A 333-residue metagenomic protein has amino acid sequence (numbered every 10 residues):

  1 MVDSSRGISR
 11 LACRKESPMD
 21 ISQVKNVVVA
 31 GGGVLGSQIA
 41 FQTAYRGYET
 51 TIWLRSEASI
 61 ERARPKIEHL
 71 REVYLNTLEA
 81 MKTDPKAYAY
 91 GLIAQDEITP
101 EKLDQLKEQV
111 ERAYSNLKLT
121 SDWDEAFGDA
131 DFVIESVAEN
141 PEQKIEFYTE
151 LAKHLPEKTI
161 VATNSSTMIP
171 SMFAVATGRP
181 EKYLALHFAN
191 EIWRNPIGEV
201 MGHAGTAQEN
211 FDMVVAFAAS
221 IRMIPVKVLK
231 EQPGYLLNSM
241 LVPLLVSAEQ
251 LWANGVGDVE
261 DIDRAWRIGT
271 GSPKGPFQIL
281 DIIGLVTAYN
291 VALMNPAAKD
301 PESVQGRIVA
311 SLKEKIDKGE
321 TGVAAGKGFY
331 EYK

Functional and structural regions predicted by a protein language model:
R6-K25, R46-Y48, Q208-D212, A219-L229 (+2 more regions): NAD(P)-dependent Rossmann-like dehydrogenase/reductase catalytic/cofactor-binding core
G7-Q95, H154: NAD(P)+-binding Rossmann beta1-loop-alpha1 motif at the extreme N-terminus of oxidoreductases
A30, A113, T120, S136 (+3 more regions): Structural motif
T51, S220, P225, L237-S247: Structural/interface elements that position substrates and couple domains in central-metabolism enzymes
R55, R62, V73-I160: Rossmann-like NAD(P)-binding element
I160-L229: Rossmann-fold dinucleotide-binding core
K230-S239, Q278: A short glycine-threonine-serine/GTX helix/turn-capping micro-motif
